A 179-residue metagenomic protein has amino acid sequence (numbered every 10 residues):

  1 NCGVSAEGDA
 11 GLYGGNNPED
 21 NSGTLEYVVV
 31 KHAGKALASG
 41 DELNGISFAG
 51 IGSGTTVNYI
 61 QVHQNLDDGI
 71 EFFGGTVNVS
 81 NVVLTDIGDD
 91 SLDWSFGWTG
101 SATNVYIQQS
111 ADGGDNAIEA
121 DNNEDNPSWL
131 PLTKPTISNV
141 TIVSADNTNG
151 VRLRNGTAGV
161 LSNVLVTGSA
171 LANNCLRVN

Functional and structural regions predicted by a protein language model:
N1-N179: Extracellular beta-rich repeat passengers
